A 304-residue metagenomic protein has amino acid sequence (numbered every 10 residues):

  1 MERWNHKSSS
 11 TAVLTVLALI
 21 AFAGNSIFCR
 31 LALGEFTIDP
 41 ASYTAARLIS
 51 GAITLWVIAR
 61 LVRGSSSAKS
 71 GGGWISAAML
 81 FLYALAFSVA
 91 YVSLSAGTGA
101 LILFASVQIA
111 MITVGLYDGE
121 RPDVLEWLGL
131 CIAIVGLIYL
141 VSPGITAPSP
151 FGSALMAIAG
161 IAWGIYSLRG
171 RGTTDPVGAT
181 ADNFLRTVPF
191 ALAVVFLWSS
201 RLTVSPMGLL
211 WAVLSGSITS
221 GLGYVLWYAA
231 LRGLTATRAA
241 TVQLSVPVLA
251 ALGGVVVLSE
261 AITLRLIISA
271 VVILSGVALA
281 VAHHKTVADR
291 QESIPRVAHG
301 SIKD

Functional and structural regions predicted by a protein language model:
M1-A45, A78, L85-A86, V135 (+3 more regions): Glycine-/small-residue-enriched transmembrane alpha-helix faces in small-molecule transporters and effluxers
E2-N5, L48, L244-D304: C-terminal-most transmembrane helix of multi-pass membrane proteins
S10-L14, S42-I58, L128-I132, F151 (+5 more regions): Hydrophobic alpha-helical transmembrane segments of multi-pass integral membrane proteins, especially transporters
A21, W56, R60-F104, I112 (+2 more regions): Specific transmembrane alpha-helical segments of multi-pass solute transporters/efflux pumps, especially DMT/EamA
A23, I27, I49, W56 (+10 more regions): Hydrophobic/small/kink-forming positions within alpha-helical transmembrane segments of polytopic membrane proteins
I27-D39, V92, I138-F151, V195-V213 (+2 more regions): Membrane-interface helix termini and inter-helical loops of multi-pass transporters
T54, A59-R63, V89, S106-L128 (+2 more regions): C-terminal transmembrane-helix exit sites in multi-pass transporters
L55, A59, L80, P122-S142 (+4 more regions): Hydrophobic transmembrane alpha-helices of multi-pass small-molecule transport proteins
